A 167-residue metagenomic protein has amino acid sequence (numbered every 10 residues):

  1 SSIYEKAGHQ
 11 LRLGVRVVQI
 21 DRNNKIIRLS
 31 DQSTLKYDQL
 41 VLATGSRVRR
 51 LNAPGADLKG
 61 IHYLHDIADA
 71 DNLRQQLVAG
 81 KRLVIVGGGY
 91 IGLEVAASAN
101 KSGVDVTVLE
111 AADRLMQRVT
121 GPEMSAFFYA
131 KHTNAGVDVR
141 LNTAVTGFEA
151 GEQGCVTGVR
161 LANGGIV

Functional and structural regions predicted by a protein language model:
S1, V48-R50, L58-I61, Y90 (+3 more regions): Generic secondary-structure boundary/loop-capping signal
S2-L83, G158-G165: FAD-binding core/adjacent interface of flavoenzyme oxidoreductases
R12-R28, L35, S102-V167: A Rossmann-like FAD-binding core segment of flavoenzymes
L58-H62, L93-A96, G136: Short acidic/polar alpha-helix capping motifs at helix-coil junctions
N72-T120: Rossmann-like NAD(P)H-binding beta-loop-alpha module
